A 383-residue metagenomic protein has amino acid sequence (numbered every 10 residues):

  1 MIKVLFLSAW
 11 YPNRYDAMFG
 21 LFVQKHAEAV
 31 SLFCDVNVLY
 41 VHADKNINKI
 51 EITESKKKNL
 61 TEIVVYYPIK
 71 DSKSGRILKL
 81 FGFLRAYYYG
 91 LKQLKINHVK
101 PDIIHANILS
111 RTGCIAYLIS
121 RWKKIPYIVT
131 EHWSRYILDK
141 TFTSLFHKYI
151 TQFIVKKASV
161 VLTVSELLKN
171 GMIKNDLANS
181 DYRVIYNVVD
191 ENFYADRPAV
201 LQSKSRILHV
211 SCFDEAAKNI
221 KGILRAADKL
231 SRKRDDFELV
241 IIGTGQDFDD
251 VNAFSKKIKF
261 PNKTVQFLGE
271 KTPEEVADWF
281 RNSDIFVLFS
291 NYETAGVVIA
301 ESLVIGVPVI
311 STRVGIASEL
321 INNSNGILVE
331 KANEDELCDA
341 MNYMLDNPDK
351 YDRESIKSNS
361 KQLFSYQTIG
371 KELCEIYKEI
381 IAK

Functional and structural regions predicted by a protein language model:
M1-E54: N-terminal subdomain of nucleotide-sugar transferases
L5, V200-K218, L224-A227, V240: Conserved donor-binding/catalytic core segment of Leloir-type glycosyltransferases
V155, E270-K271, D278-S283: Short alpha-helical donor nucleotide-sugar binding micro-motif in glycosyltransferases
L167, V188: Carbohydrate-associated surface elements
N252-K271: Nucleotide-activated donor-binding/catalytic signature segment of Leloir-type glycosyltransferases, i.e., the conserved
N291: Aromatic "clamp/platform" in nucleotide-sugar-dependent glycosyltransferases that forms part of the donor/acceptor
P308-S311, L328: Short hydrophobic beta-strand element within catalytic cores of glycosyltransferases and related nucleotide-activated
N323, I327-E334, Y343-D349: Conserved acidic donor-binding segment of nucleotide-sugar-dependent glycosyltransferases
